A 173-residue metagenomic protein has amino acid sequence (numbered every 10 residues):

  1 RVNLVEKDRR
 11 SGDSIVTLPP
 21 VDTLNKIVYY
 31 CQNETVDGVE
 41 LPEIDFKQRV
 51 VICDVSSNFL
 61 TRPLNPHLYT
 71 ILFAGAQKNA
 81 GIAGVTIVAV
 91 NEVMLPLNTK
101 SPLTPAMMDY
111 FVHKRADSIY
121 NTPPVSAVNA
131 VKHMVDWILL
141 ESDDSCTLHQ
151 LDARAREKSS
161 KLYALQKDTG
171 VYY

Functional and structural regions predicted by a protein language model:
R1: Active-site cofactor/substrate anionic-group-binding motifs, chiefly glycine- and Lys/Arg-rich phosphate-binding loops
L4-F59: Active-site phosphate-binding strand-loop segment of PLP-dependent enzymes
S14-V16, G38-E43, T61-H67, A83-T86 (+2 more regions): A short secondary-structure junction signal
I27, I71, V85-A89: Conserved hydrophobic/aromatic beta-strand scaffold that supports enzyme active sites
I52, P66-Q77: Conserved active-site segment immediately N-terminal to the catalytic lysine that forms the internal aldimine
A76-Y163: Active-site C-terminal subdomain of aminotransferase-like
Y172-Y173: Conserved PLP-binding catalytic core of the aspartate aminotransferase-like
